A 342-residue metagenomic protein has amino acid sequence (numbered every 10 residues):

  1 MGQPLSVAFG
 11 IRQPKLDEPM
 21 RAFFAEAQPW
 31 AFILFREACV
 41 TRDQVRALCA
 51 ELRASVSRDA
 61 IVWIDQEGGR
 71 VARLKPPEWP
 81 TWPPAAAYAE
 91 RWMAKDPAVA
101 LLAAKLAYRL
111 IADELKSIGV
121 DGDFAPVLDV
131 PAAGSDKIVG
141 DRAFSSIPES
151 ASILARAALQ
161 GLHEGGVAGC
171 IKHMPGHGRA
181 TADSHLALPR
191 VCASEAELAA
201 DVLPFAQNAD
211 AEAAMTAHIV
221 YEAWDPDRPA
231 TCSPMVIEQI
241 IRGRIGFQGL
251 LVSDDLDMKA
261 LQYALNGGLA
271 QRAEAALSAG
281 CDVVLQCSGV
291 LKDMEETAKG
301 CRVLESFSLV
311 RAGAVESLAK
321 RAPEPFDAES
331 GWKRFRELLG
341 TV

Functional and structural regions predicted by a protein language model:
M1-V62, Q66-E78, T341-V342: N-terminal hydrophobic targeting/anchoring segments and the immediately downstream early-domain regions of hydrolases
R12-A25, A103-E114, A199-P204, L265-A275: Short, acidic/polar
E26-A27, I118, A279: Structural motif
A31-E37, D121-V127, G280-V284: Divalent metal-dependent hydrolysis catalytic cores, especially in the metallo-beta-lactamase
E37-A38, T81-L101, S135-L154, A182-A199 (+1 more regions): Glycine-rich tight-turn/loop motif centered on a GG-T
E37-S55, A60, A72, R156-A298 (+2 more regions): Second-shell residues forming the walls of enzyme active-site clefts
R53-P83, A104-P131, A151, L159-P175: Glycine-rich, aromatic-flanked loop segments that form ligand/cofactor-binding clefts across common enzyme folds
F326-V342: C-terminal extensions of enzymes
